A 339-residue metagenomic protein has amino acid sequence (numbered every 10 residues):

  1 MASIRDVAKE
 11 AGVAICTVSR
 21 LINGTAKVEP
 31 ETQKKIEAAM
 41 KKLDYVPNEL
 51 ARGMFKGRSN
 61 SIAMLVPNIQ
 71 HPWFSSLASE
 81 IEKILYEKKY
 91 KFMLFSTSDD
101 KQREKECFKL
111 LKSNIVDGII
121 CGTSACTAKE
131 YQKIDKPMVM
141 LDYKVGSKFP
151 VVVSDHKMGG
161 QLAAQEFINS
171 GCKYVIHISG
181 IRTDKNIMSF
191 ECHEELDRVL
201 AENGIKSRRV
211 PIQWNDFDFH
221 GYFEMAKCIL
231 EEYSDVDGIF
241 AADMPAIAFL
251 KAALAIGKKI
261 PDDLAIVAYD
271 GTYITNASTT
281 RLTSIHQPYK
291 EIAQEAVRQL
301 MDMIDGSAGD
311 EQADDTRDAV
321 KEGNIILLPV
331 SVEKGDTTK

Functional and structural regions predicted by a protein language model:
M1-S59, K339: N-terminal helix-turn-helix DNA-binding module of bacterial transcription factors
T17-R20, M54-I69, Y174-R182: Short beta-strand segments enriched in small/hydrophobic residues
Y45-F108, N114-I115, E194-L200: Amphipathic helical "hinge" segments at domain boundaries
P67-S76, L94-Q102, V152-L162, I178-K227 (+4 more regions): Hinge/beta->alpha junction and helix N-cap segments in small-molecule ligand-binding domains
F108, V116-G122, I176-S179, I212 (+2 more regions): Periplasmic-binding protein-like
G122-L162, D270-L282: Flexible loop/hinge segments that line or gate small-molecule binding clefts
Y174, S207-R209, I260-A265: Short acidic capping loops at alpha-helix termini that bridge into adjacent secondary structure
K227, E232-D237, M244-K339: Flexible loop/turn connectors
